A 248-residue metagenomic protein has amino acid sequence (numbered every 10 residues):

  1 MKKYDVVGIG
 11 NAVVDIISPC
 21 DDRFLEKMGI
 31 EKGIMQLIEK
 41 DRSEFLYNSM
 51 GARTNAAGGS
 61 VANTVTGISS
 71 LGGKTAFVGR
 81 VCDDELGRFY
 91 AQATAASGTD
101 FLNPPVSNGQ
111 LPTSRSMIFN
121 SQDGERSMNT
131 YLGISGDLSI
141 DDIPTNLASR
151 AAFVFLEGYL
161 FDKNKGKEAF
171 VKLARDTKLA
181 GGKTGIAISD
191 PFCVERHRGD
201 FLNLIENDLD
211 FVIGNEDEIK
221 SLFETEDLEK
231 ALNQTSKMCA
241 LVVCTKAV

Functional and structural regions predicted by a protein language model:
M1-V78, R88-F89, A96: Glycine-rich phosphate/adenosyl-contacting loop at the front of the ribokinase-like
V7-G8, T130, F153-F155, G185 (+2 more regions): Structural motif
I9-N11, R80-D83, N120-Q122, Y131 (+1 more regions): Cofactor-binding loop segments of dinucleotide-utilizing enzymes, especially the Rossmann-like FAD- and NAD(P)+-binding
V14, I143, F161, I219-K220: A generic structural signal for short hydrophobic patches within well-formed alpha-helices
A93-Q110: A glycine-rich helix N-cap at a beta->alpha junction
L102-S107, I118-N164: Conserved phosphate-binding/catalytic loop of the ribokinase/pfkB sugar-kinase fold
S135-P144, E168-F170, E195-D200: Active-site glycine-rich loop that binds ribose-phosphate moieties when present
V171, K178-K183, I188-V248: Conserved phosphate/ATP/ADP-binding segment of small-molecule kinases
